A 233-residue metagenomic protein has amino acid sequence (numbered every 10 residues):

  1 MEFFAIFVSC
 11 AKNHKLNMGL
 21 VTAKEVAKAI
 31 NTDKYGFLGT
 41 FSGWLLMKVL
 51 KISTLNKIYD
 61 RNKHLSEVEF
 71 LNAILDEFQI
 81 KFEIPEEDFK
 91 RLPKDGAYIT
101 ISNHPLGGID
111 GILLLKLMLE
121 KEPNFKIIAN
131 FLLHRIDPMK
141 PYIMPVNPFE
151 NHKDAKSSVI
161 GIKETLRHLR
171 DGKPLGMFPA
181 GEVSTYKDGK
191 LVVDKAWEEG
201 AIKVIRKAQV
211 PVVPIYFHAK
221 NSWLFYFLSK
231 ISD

Functional and structural regions predicted by a protein language model:
I6-K15: Short, positively charged and aromatic/hydrophobic N-terminal segments
N17-H104, G111-L113, E120-N124, K140-P141: Membrane-anchoring hydrophobic helices of lipid-metabolizing enzymes
D60, L75-I80, N151-K156, K190-L191: Short, flexible loop segments at the rims of nucleotide/cofactor-binding pockets, characterized by
I99-I101, P145, G176-F178: Structural motif
H104-G108, V183-S184: Gly/Ser/Thr-rich loops at beta-strand to alpha-helix junctions that form or flank small-molecule/cofactor-binding
L119, P123-S158, I162-T165, L169-R170: Conserved nucleotide-cofactor-binding alpha/beta core module
H168-E182: A structural motif
P174, Y186-D233: A cross-family acyltransferase "interaction/gating" segment
